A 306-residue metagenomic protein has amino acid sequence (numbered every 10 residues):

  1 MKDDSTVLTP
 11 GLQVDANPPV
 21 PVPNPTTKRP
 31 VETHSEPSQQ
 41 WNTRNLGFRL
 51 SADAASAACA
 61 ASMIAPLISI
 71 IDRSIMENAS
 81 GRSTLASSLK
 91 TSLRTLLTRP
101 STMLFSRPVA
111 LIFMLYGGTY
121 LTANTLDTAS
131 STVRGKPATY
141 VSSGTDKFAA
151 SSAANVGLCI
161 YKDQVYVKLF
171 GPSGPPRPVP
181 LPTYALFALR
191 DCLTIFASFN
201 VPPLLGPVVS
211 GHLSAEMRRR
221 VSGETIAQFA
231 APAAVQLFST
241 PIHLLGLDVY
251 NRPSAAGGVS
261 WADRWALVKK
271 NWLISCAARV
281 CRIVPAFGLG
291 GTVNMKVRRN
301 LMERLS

Functional and structural regions predicted by a protein language model:
M1-V235, P241-S306: Glycine-rich, hydrophobic membrane-spanning regions of integral membrane proteins that mediate transport
